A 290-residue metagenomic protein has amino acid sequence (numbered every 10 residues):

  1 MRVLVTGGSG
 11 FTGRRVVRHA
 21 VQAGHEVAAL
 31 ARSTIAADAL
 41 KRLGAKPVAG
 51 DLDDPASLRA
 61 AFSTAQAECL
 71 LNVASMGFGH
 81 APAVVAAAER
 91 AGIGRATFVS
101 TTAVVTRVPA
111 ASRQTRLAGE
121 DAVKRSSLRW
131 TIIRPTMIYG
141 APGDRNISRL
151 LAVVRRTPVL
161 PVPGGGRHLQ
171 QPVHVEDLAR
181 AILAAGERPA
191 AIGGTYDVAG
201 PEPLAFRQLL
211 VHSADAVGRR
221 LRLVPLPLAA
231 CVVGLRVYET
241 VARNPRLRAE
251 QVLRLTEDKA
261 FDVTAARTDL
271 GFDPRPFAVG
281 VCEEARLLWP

Functional and structural regions predicted by a protein language model:
V3-A23: N-terminal Rossmann NAD(P)H-binding glycine-rich loop of SDR-like oxidoreductase domains
L30-I35, L52: N-terminal Rossmann-fold cofactor-binding loop
R42-D54, S75: Rossmann-fold cofactor-recognition segment
A49-A67: Conserved Rossmann-fold cofactor-binding substructure of NAD(P)-dependent oxidoreductases
A61-F98, R107-A110, Q114-R125: NAD(P)-cofactor binding segment of oxidoreductase domains
D121-A141, L151: Conserved beta-loop-beta element that borders a ligand/cofactor-binding pocket
A152-V173, D177, A181-A185, P189-I192 (+1 more regions): A conserved pocket-lining segment of Rossmann-fold NAD(P)-dependent short-chain dehydrogenase/reductase
A185-L247, V263, D269-G271, R275-P290: Mid/C-terminal beta-alpha module of Rossmann-like enzyme folds, strongest in SDR-family dehydrogenases/epimerases
